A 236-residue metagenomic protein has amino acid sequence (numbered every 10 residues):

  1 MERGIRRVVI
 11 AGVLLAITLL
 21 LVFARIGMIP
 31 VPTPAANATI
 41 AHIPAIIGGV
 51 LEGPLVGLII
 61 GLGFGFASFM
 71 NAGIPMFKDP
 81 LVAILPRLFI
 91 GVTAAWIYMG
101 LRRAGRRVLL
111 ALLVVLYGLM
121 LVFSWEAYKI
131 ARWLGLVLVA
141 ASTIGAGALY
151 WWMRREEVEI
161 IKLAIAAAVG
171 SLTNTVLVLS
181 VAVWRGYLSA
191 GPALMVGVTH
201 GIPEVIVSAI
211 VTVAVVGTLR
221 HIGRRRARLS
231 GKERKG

Functional and structural regions predicted by a protein language model:
M1-L20, R102-V115, L119-S142, W152: Membrane topogenic helices and adjacent juxtamembrane segments
M1-L51, L55-V56, I74, K78: Hydrophobic transmembrane alpha-helices
M1-V13, L136-E157, L188-G236: Alpha-helical transmembrane segments and their cytosolic interface
V8-G12, I43, P54, L58-L62 (+6 more regions): Hydrophobic alpha-helical transmembrane segments
L20-A36, L62-I97, S124-L138: Interfacial aromatic-anchored transmembrane helix boundaries in multi-pass membrane proteins
G49, G91-M99, T212, V216 (+1 more regions): Hydrophobic transmembrane alpha-helices
L88, V92, W96, L121-S124 (+1 more regions): Mid-bilayer segments of alpha-helical transmembrane spans in multi-pass integral membrane proteins that mediate
L101-G118, L136-V139, R155-L172, R226-G236: Internal alpha-helical transmembrane segments of multi-pass membrane proteins
